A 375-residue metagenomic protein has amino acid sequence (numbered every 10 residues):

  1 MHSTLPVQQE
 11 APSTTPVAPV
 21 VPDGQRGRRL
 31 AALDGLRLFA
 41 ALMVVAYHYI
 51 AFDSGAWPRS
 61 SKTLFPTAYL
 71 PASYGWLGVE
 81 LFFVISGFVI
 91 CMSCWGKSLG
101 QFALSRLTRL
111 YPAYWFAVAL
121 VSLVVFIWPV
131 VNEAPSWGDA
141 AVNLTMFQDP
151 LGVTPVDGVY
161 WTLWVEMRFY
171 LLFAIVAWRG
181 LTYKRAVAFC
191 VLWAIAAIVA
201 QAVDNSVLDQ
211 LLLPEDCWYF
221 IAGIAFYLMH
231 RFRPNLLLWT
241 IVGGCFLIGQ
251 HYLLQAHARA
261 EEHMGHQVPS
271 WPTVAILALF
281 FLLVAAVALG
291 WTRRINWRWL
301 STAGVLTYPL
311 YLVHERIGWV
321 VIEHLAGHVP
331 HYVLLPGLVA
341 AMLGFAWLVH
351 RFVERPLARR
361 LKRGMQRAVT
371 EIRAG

Functional and structural regions predicted by a protein language model:
H2, F52-L77, L81, I85 (+8 more regions): Membrane-interface helix-loop-helix regions
L5, V17-A32, A46-P71, M92-G96 (+7 more regions): Alpha-helical transmembrane segments in multi-pass integral membrane proteins
L33-A40, V44, A72, V79 (+5 more regions): Hydrophobic alpha-helical transmembrane segments of polytopic
L36-Y47, Y111-I127, G290-R294, L310: Hydrophobic alpha-helical membrane-insertion segments
R37, V45, E80, G87 (+7 more regions): Generic structural signal for small/hydrophobic residues in well-ordered secondary structure, especially within
L42-V45, S122-L123, L171-W178, A194 (+2 more regions): Alpha-helical transmembrane segments of multipass membrane proteins
V118, S122-F126, A174, L343 (+2 more regions): Membrane-embedded alpha-helical segments of multi-pass transporters/permeases
W137-N143, V191-V207, L212, D216-F220: A short, conserved beta-to-alpha structural element at the edge of catalytic cores that scaffolds binding
